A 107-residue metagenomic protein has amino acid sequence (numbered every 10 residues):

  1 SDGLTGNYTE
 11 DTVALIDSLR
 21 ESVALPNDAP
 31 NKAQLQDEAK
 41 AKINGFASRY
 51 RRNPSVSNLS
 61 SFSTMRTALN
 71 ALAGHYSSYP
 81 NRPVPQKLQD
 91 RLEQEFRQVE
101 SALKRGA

Functional and structural regions predicted by a protein language model:
G3-N53: Alpha-helical segments in soluble extracytoplasmic regions
V13-N27, L69, A73-P80, E100: Regular secondary-structure segments
A33-K40, L59-T67, Q86-R97: Short, charged, amphipathic alpha-helical segments
S48-P83: Long, amphipathic, charge-rich alpha-helical segments that form helical bundles/coiled-coils
S77-A107: C-terminal amphipathic alpha-helix
